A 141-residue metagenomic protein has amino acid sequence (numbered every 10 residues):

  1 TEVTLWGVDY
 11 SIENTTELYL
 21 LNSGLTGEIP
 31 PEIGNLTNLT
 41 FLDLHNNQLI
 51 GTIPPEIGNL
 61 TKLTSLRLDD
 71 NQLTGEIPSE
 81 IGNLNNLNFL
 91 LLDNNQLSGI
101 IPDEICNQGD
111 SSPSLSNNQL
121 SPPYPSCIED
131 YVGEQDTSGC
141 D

Functional and structural regions predicted by a protein language model:
T1-I29, N118-D141: N-terminal capping/linker segments that flank leucine-rich repeat
I12, G34-L39, G58-L63, G82-L87 (+2 more regions): Leucine-rich repeat
T16-L20, T40-L44, T64-L68, N88-L92 (+1 more regions): Conserved hydrophobic beta-strand positions in leucine-rich repeat
S23, N47, N71, L92-N95 (+1 more regions): Consensus "Asn ladder" position of solenoid repeat domains
G24, E28-L42: Extracellular repeat-rich scaffold modules on cell surfaces
T26-P31, I53-P55, I77-S79, S98-D103 (+1 more regions): The feature encodes a structural signal of leucine-rich repeats
E32, H45-N46, E56-N59, D69-D70 (+2 more regions): Asp/Glu-rich intrinsically disordered low-complexity tracts
